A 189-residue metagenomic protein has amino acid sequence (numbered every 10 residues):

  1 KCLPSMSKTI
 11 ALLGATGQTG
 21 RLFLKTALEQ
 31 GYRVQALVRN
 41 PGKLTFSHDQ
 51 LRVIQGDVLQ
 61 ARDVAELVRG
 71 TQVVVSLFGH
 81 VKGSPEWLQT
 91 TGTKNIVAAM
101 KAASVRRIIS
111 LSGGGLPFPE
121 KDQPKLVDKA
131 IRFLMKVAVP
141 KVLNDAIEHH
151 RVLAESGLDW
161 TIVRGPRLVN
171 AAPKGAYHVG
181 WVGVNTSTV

Functional and structural regions predicted by a protein language model:
K8-Q30: N-terminal Rossmann NAD(P)H-binding glycine-rich loop of SDR-like oxidoreductase domains
L37-G42, D57-V58: N-terminal Rossmann-fold cofactor-binding loop
D49-T71: Conserved Rossmann-fold cofactor-binding substructure of NAD(P)-dependent oxidoreductases
V68, Q72-V75, I109: N-terminal Rossmann-like NAD(P) cofactor-binding module of classical short-chain dehydrogenase/reductase
V81-S110, E148: NAD(P)-cofactor binding segment of oxidoreductase domains
G83, G114-E120, L168-A171: Conserved catalytic-site region of short-chain dehydrogenase/reductase
D122-K141, G183-T186: Alpha-helical membrane-targeting segments
H150-A172: Conserved beta-loop-beta element that borders a ligand/cofactor-binding pocket
